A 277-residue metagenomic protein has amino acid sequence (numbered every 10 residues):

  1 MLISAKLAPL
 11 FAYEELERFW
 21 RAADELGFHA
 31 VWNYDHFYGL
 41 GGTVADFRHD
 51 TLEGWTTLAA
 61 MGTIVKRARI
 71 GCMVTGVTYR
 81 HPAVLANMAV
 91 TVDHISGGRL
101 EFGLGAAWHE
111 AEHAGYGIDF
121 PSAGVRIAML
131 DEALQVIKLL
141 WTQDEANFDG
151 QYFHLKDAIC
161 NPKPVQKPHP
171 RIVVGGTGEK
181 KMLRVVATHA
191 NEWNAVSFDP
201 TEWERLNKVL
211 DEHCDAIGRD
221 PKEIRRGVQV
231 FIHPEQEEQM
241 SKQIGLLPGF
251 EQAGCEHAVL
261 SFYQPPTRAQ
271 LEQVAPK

Functional and structural regions predicted by a protein language model:
M1-K277: Active-site-adjacent structural elements that line small-molecule/cofactor binding pockets in enzymes
